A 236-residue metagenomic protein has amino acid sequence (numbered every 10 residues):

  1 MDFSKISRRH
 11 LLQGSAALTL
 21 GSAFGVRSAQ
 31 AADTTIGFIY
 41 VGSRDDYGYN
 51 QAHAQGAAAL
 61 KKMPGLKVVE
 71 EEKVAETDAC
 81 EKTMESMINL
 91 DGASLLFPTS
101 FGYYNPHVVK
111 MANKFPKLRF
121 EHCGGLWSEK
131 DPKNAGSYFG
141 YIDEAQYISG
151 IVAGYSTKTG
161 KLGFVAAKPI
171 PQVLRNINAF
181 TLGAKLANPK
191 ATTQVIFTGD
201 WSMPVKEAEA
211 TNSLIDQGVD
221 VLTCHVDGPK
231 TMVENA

Functional and structural regions predicted by a protein language model:
D2-T19: N-terminal secretory signal peptides and thylakoid transit peptides that target proteins across membranes
V26-A31: Sec/Tat signal peptide C-region and signal peptidase I cleavage site
T35-G56, L60-M63, V69-E81, S100-F101 (+1 more regions): Extracytoplasmic "Venus flytrap"
A57, Q146-V195: An alpha-beta-alpha
V68-I88, G199-I215: Structural motif
G92-F101, R119-C123, Q217-D227: Periplasmic-binding protein-like
N113-F139: Flexible loop/hinge segments that line or gate small-molecule binding clefts
P204-N235: Ligand-binding pocket segment of bilobal, Venus flytrap-like solute-binding proteins
